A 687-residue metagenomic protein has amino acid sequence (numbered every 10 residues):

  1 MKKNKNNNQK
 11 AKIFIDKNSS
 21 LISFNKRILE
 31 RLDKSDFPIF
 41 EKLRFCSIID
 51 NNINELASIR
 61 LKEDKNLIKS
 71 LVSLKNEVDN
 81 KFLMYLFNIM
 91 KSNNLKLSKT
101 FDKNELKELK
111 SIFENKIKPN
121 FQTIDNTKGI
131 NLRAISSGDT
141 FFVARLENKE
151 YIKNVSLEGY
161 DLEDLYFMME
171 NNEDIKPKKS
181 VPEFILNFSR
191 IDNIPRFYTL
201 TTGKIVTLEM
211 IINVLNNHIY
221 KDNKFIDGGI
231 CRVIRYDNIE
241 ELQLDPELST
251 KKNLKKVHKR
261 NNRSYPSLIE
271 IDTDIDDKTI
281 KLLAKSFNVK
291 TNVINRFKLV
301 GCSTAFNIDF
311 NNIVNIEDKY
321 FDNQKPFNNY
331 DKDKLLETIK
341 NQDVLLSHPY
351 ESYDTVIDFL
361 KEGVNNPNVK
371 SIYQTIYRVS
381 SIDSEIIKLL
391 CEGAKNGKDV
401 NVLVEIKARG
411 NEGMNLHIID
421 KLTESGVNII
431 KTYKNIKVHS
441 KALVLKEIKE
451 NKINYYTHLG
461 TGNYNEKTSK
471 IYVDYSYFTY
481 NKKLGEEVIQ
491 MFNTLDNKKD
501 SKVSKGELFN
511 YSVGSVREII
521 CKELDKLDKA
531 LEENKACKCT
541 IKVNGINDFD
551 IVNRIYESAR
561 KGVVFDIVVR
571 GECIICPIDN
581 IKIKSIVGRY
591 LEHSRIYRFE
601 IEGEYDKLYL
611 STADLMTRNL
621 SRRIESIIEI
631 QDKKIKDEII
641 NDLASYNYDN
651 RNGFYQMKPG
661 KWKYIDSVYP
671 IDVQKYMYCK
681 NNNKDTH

Functional and structural regions predicted by a protein language model:
M1-C539, E557, K561, G571-H687: N-terminal localization/anchoring segments of enzymes in phospholipid and broader phosphate metabolism
F549-V552: Glycine/threonine-rich ATP-lid/beta-loop region of ATP-binding domains
V568: The conserved SAM/SAH-binding core of class I Rossmann-like methyltransferase domains, concentrating on the hydrophobic
